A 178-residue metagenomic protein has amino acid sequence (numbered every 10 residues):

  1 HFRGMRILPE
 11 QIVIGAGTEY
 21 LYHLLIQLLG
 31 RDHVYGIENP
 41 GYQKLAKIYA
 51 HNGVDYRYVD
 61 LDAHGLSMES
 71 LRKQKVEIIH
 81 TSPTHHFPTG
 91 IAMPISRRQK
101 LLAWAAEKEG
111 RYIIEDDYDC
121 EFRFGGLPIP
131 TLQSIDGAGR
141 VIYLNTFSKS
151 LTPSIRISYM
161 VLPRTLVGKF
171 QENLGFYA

Functional and structural regions predicted by a protein language model:
H1-E109, E121, L127-G139, G175: Conserved core of the PLP fold type I
D116-D117: Walker B catalytic acidic pair
E121-F122, S154: Hydrophobic positions within alpha-helical membrane elements
G137-A178: Conserved core segment of the aminotransferase class I/II
